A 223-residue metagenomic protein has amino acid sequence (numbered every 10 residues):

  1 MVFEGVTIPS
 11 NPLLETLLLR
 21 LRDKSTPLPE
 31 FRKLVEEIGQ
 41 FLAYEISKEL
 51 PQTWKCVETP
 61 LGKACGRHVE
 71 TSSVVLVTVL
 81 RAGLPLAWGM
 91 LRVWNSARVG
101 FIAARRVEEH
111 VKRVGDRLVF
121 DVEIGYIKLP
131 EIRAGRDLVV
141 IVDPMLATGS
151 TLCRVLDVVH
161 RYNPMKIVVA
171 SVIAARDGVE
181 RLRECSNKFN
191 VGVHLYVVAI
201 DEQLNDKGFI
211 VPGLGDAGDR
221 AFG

Functional and structural regions predicted by a protein language model:
M1-G223: PRPP-associated nucleotide enzymes
